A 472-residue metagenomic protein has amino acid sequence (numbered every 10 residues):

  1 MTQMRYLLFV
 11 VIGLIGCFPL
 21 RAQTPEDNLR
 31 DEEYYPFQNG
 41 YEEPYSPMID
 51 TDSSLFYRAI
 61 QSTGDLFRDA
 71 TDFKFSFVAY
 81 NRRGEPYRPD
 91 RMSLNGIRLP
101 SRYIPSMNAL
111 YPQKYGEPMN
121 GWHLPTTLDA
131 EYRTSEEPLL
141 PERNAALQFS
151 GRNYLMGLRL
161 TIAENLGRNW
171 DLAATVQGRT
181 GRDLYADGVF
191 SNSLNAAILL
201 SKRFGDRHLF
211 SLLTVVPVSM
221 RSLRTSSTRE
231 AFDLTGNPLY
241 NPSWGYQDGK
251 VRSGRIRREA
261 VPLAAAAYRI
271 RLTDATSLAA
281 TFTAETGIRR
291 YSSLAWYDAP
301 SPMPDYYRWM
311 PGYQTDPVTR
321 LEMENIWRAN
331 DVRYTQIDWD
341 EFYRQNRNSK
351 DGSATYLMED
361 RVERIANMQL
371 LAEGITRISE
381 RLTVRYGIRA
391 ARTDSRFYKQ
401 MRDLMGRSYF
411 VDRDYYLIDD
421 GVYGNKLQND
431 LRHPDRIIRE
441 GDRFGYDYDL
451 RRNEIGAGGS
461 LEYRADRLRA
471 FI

Functional and structural regions predicted by a protein language model:
Y57-I97: Extracytoplasmic beta-strand/coil segments of soluble accessory domains associated with Gram-negative outer-membrane
V78, L128, A145, M156-L160 (+5 more regions): Hydrophobic, lipid-facing positions within transmembrane beta-strands of outer-membrane proteins
S101, S106-G151, L155-R159: A beta-strand signature from Gram-negative outer-membrane beta-barrel systems, especially the internal plug domain
T126, L147-N153, G178-R182, V216-M220 (+3 more regions): Transmembrane beta-strands of outer-membrane beta-barrel pores
R143-A145, L172-A174, F210-L212, L278-F282 (+2 more regions): Transmembrane beta-strands of outer-membrane beta-barrel proteins
G151-T180, Y185-R224, R255-D274: Transmembrane beta-barrel wall of Gram-negative outer-membrane proteins
S201, L209-A267, R290-E359, Y423-E440: Acidic/polar loop-and-plug regions of large Gram-negative outer-membrane beta-barrel proteins
K250-S293, K350-F397, I438-R469: Outer-membrane beta-barrel transmembrane strands
